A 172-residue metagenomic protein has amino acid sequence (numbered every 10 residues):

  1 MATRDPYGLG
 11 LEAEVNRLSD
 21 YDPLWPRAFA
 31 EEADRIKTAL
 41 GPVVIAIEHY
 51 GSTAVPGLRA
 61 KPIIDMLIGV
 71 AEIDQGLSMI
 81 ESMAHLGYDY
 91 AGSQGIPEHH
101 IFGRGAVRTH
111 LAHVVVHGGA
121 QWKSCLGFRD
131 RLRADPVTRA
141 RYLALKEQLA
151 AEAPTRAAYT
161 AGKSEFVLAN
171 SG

Functional and structural regions predicted by a protein language model:
M1-E48: Helical scaffold of the NTase/Pol beta-like nucleotidyltransferase catalytic core
G8-A13, G57-K61, A106: Short, flexible turn/loop "capping" segments at secondary-structure junctions
E14-L24, I68-G69, G127-L132: Short histidine-centered catalytic/ligand-binding loop motif
R35-L77: Active-site nucleotide-donor binding segment shared across nucleotidyl transfer reactions
S78-G87: Short amphipathic alpha-helices in soluble, non-transmembrane regions that often serve as interface/regulatory elements
Y88-A120: Conserved catalytic core of two-metal-ion nucleotidyltransferases
A120-G172: Catalytic cores of NTP-dependent nucleotidyl/adenyl transfer enzymes across multiple folds
